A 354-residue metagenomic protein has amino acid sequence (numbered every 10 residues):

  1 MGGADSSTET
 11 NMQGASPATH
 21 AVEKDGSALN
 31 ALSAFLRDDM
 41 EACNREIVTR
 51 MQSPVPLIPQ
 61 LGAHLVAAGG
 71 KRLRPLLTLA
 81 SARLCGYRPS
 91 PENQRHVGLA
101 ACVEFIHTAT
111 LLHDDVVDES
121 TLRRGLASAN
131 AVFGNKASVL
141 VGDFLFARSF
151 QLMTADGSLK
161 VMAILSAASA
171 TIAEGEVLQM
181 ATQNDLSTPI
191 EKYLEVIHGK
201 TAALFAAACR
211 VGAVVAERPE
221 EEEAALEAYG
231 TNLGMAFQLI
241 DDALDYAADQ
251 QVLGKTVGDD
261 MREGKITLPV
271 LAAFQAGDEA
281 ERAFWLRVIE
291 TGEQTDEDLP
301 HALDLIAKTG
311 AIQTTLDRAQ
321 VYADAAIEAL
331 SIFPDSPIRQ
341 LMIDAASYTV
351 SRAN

Functional and structural regions predicted by a protein language model:
M1-N354: All-alpha prenyltransferase/terpene-synthase fold signal
